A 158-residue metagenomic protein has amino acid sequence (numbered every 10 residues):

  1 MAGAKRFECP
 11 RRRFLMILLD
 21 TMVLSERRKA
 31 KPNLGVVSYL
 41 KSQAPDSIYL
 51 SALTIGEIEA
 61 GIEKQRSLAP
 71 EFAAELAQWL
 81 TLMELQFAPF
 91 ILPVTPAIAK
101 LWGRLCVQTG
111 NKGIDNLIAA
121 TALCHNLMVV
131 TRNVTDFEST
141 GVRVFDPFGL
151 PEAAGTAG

Functional and structural regions predicted by a protein language model:
M1-L50, K64-L80, P151-G158: Short, well-structured N-terminal submotif of metal-dependent ribonuclease cores
A2-R13, A60-R66, L85-R132, A157-G158: Active-site neighborhoods of divalent-metal-dependent phosphate/nucleic-acid chemistry enzymes
L18, Y49-A52, P93, T131: Short aromatic/basic micro-patch
L24, I55-I58, A99, F137: A generic structural signal for short hydrophobic patches within well-formed alpha-helices
N33, I55, A77-L80, T95 (+2 more regions): A general structural signal for well-ordered alpha-helical segments in protein cores
A52-L53, T95, N133, F148-P151: Residues at the C-termini of beta-strands that transition into short coil/loop
I118, F137-S139, A153-A154: Short secondary-structure capping/turn micro-motifs that flank functional sites
G141-D146: Active-site regions of enzymes building and remodeling cell-envelope glycoconjugates
